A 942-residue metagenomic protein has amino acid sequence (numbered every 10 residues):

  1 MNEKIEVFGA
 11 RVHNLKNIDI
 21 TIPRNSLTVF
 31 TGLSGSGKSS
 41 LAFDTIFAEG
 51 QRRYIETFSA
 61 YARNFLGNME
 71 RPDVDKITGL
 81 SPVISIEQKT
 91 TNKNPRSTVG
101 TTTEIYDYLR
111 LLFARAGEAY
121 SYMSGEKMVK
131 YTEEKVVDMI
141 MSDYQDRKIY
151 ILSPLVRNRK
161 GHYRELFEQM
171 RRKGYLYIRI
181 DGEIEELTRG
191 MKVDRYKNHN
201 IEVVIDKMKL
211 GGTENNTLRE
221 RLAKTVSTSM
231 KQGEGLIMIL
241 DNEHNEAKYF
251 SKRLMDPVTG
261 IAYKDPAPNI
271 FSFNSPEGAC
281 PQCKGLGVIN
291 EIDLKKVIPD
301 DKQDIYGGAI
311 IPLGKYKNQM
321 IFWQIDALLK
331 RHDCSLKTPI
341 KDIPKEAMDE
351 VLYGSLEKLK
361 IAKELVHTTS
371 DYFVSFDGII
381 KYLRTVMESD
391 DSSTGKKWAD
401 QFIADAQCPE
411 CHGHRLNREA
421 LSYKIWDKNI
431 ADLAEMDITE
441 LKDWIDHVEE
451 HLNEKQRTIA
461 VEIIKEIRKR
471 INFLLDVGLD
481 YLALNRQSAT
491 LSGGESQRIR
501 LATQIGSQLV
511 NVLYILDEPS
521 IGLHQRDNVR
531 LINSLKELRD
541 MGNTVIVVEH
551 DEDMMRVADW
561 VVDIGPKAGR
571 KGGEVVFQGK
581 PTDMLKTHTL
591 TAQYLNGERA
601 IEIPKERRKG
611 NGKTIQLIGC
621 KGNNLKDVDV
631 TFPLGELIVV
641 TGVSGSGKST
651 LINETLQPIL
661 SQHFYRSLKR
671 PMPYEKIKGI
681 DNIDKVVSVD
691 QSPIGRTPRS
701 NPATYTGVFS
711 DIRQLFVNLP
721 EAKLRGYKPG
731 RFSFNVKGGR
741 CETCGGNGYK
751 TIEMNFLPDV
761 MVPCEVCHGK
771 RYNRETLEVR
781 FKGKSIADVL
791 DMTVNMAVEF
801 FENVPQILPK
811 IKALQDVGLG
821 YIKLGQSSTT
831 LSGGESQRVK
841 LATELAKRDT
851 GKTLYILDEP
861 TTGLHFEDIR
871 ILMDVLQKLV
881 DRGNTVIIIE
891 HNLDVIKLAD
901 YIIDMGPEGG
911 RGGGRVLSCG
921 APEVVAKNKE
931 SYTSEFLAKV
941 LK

Functional and structural regions predicted by a protein language model:
M1-K942: Conserved phosphate-binding elements of NTP-dependent enzyme cores
